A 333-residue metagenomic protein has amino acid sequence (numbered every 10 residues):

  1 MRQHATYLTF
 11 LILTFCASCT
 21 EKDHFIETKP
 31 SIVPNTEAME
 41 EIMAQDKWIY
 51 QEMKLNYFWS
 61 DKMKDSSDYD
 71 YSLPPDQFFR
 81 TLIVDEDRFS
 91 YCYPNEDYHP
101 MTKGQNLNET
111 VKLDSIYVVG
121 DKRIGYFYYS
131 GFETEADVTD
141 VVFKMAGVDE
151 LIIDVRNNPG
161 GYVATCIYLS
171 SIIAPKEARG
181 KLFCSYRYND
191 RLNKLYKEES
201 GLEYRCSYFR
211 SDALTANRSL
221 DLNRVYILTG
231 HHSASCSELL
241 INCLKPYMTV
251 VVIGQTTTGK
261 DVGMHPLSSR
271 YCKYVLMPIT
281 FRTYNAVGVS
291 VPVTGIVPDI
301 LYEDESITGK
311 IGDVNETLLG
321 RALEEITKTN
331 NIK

Functional and structural regions predicted by a protein language model:
M1-K29: Bacterial Sec-dependent N-terminal signal peptides
Q3-T6, F15, S90-C92, I116 (+6 more regions): Intrinsically disordered, low-complexity N-terminal regions enriched in serine/proline/glycine with scattered basic
T6, E40-E41, S269-C272: Short, surface-exposed loop and linker segments with low hydrophobicity and enrichment for Pro/Ser/Thr
C19-R191, K333: Flexible, low-complexity junctional segments that flank or bridge functional domains
H24, K29, G160-K333: C-terminal "post-core" interaction segments
